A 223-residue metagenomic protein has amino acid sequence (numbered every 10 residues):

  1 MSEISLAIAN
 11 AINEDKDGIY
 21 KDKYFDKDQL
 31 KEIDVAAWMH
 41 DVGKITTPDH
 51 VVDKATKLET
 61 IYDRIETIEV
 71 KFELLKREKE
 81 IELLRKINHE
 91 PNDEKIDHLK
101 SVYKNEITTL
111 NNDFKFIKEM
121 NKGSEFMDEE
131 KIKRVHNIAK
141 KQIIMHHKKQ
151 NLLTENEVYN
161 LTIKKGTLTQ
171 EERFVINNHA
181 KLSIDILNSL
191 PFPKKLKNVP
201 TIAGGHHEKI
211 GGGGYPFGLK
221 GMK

Functional and structural regions predicted by a protein language model:
S2-K223: Metal-dependent catalytic cores of enzymes that make or break cyclic nucleotides and related phosphoester linkages
